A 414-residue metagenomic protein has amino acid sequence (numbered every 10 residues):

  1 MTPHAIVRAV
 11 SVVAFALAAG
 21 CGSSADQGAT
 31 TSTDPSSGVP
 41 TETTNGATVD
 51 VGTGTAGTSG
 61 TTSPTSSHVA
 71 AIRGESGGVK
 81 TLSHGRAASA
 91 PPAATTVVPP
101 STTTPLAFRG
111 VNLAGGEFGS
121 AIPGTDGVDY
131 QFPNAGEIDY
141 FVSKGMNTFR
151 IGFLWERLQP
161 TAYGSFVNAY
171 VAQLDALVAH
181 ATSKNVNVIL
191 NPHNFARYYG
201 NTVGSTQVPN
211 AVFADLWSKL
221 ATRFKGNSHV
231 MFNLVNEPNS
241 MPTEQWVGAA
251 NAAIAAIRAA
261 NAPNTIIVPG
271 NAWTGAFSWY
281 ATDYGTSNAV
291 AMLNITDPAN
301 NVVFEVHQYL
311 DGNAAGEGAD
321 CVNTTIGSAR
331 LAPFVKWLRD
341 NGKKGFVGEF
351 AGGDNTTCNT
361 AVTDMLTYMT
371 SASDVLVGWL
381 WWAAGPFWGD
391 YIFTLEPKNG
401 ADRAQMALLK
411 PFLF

Functional and structural regions predicted by a protein language model:
M1-V10: Bacterial N-terminal signal peptides that target proteins for export
V10-G20: Bacterial N-terminal signal peptides
C21-S101: Ser/Thr-rich, Pro/Gly/Ala-heavy low-complexity intrinsically disordered linkers and tails of secreted extracellular
P99-P133: Boundary/entry segment of secreted carbohydrate-active catalytic domains
G119-D126, W155-A172, N194-P209, E317-A319 (+1 more regions): Surface-exposed, active-site-proximal loop segments in enzymatic domains
D126, Y130-Q131, A211-S218, T222 (+3 more regions): Extracellular glycoside hydrolase catalytic/binding regions
P133-R197, V212-D215, N251-N261, N359-A372: Aromatic-lined substrate-binding rim segments of carbohydrate-active enzymes
V188-L190, G345, W379: Hydrophobic beta-strand scaffold residues
